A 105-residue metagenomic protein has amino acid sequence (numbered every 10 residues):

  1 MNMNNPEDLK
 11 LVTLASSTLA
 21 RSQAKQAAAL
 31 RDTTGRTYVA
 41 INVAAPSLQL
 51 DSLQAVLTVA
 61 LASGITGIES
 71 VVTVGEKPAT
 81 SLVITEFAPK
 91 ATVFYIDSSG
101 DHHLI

Functional and structural regions predicted by a protein language model:
N2-A24, T58, S63-I105: C-terminal binding/interaction regions
Q26-R36: Short beta-strand scaffold segments in enzyme catalytic cores
L30, Q49-L50, V71: Residue-level detector of alpha-helical recognition elements and their boundaries
R36-T37, H102: Hydrophobic "anchor" residues
Y38, Q49, L53, T80-S81: Short glycine/serine/threonine-rich phosphate/pyrophosphate-binding segments that cradle anionic phosphate groups
A45-V59: A short, polar/charged loop-to-alpha-helix boundary motif
